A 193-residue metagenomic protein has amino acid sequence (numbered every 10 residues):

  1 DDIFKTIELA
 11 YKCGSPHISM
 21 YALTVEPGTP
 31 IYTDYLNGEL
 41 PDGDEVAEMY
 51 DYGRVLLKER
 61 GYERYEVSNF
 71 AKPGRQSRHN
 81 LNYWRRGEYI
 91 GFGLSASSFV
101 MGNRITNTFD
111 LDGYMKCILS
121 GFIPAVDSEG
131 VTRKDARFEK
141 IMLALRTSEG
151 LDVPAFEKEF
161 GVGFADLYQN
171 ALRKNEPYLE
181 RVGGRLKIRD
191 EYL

Functional and structural regions predicted by a protein language model:
D1-V162: C-terminal scaffold of the Radical SAM
L23, F70, Q169-N170, R185: Residue-level "edge-of-site" marker
L36, N82-Y83, L167-A171, V182-G183: Alpha-helix boundary/capping detector
M142, R185-K187: Short aromatic/hydrophobic contact patches that present stacked aromatics for nucleic-acid/ligand binding
G161-N175: Short amphipathic alpha-helical interaction segments
E176-G184: A short, conserved structural fragment
K187-L193: Short, cationic-aromatic polyanion-contact patches
